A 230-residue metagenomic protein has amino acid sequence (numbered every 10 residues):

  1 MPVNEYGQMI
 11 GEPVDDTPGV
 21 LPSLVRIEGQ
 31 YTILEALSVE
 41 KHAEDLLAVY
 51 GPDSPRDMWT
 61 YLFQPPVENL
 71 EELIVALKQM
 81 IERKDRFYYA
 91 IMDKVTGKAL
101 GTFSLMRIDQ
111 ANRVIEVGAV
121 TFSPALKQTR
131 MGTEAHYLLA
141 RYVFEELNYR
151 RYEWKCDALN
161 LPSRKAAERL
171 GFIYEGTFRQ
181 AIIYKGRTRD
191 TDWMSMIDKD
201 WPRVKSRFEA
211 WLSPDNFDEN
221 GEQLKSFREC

Functional and structural regions predicted by a protein language model:
M1-T129, Y142, E146, R187-C230: GNAT-family acyltransferases
G132: Glycine-rich acyl-CoA binding loop
E145-K155: Conserved GNAT acetyl-CoA-binding A-motif
W154-S163: Conserved beta-strand-loop-alpha-helix junction that forms the acyl-donor binding cleft
A166-A167, M194: Conserved active-site tyrosine of GNAT-family acetyltransferases
I173-R187: Conserved catalytic-core motifs of GNAT/GCN5-like acyltransferases
